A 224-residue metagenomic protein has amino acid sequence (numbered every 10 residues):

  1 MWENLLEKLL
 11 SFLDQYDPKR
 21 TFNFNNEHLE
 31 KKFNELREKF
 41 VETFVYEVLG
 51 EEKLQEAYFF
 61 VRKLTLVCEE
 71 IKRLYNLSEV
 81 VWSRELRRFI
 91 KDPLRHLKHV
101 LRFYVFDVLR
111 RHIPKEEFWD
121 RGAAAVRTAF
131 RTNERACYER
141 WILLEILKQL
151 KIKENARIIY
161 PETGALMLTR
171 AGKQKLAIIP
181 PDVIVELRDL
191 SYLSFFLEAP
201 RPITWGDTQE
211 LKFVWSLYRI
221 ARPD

Functional and structural regions predicted by a protein language model:
M1-R131: Terminal, charged accessory segments of proteins
W2, W82, W119, W141 (+2 more regions): A residue-identity detector for tryptophan
I71, L86, I90, L94-V100 (+9 more regions): Weak global preference for isoleucine
A124-I178: A short, highly charged nucleic-acid-interacting micro-segment common to nuclease and nuclease-linked defense proteins
A165-D224: Catalytic core segments in nucleotide and nucleic-acid processing enzymes
